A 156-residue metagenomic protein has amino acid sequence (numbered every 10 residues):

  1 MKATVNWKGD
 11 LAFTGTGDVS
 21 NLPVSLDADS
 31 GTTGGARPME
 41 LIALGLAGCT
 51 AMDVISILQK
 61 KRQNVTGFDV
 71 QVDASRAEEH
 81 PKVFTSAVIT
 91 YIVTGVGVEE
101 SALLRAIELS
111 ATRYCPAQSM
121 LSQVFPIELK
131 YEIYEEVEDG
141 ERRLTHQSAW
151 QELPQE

Functional and structural regions predicted by a protein language model:
M1-L44, I55-E156: Extended beta-strand/beta-hairpin segments
C49: Alpha-helical metal-binding/catalytic segments enriched in His/Glu/Asp
